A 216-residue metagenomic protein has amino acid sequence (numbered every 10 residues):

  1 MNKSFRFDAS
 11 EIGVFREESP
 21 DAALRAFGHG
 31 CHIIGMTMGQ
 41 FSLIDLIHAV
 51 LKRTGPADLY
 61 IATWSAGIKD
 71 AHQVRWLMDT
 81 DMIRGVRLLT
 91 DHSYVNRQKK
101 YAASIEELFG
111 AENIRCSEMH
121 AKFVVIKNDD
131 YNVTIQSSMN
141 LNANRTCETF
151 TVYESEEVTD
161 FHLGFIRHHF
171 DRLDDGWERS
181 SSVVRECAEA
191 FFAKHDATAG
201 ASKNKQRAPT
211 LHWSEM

Functional and structural regions predicted by a protein language model:
M1-M216: PLD/PLD-like phosphodiesterase catalytic module centered on the HKD motif
